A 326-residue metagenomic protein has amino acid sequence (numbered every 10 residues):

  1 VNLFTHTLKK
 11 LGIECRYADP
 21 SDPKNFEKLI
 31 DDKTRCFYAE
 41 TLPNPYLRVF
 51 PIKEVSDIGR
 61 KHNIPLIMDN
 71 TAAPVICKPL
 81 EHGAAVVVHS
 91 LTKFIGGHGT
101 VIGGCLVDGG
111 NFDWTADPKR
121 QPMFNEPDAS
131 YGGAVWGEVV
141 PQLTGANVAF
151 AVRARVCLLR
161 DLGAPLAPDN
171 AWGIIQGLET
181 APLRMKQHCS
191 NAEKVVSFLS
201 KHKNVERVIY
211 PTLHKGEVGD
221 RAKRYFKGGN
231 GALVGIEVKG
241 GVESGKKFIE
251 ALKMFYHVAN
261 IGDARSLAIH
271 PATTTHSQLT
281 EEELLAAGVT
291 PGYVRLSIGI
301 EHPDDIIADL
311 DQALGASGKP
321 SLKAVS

Functional and structural regions predicted by a protein language model:
V1-N204, I209: Conserved PLP-enzyme active-site core in the AAT-like
T5, E14-R16, D32-R35, R184 (+2 more regions): PLP-dependent enzyme catalytic core of the Aspartate aminotransferase-like
K33, L178, V195, T212 (+2 more regions): Alpha-helix boundary/capping residues
L42, T71-A73, L213, K239 (+1 more regions): Active-site beta-loop-alpha junctions enriched in small/polar residues
D113-W114, A181, G241-S244, T275-H276 (+1 more regions): Short, acidic Gly/Pro/Ser/Thr-rich loop/turn segments
T115-K119, K247, A308: Short, charged, solvent-exposed linker or helix-capping segments at domain edges/interfaces that act as flexible hinges
M185, E193, L199-S200, N204-V294 (+1 more regions): Conserved C-terminal alpha-helix-loop-beta "cap" of PLP-dependent enzymes that closes/shapes the active-site mouth
